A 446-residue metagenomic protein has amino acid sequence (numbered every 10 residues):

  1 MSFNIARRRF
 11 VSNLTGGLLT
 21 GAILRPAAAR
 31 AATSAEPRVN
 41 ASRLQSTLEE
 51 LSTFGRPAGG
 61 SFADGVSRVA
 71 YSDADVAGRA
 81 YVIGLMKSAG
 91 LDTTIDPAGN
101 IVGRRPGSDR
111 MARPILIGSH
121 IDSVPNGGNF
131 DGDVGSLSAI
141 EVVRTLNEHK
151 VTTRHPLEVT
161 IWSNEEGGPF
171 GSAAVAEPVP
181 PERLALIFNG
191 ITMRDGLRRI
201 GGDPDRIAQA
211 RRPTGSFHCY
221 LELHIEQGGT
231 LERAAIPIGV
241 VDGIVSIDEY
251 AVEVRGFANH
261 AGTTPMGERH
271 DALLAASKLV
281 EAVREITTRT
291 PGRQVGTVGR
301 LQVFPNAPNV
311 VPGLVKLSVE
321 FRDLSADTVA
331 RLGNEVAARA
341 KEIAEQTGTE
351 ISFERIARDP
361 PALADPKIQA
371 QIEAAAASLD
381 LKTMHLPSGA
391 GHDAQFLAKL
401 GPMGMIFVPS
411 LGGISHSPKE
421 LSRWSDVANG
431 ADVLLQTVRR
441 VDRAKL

Functional and structural regions predicted by a protein language model:
S2-L18: N-terminal secretory signal peptides and thylakoid transit peptides that target proteins across membranes
T33-S72, D359, I414-H416: N-terminal capping segment at the start of a domain
A35, G167-G168, A173-D327: Midchain, well-structured core segments that form catalytic/ion-binding scaffolds
A41, T47-E49, F54-P57, G118-S119 (+2 more regions): Zn-dependent metallopeptidase/amidohydrolase metal-coordination segment
G59-P106: A non-catalytic alpha/beta surface segment that caps or lines the substrate-entry region of metallo-dependent hydrolase
S67-Y71, G299-N306, S318-L324, E350-Q369 (+1 more regions): A short beta-alpha structural unit
I83, D242-I244, H260, T264-T290 (+3 more regions): His/Asp/Glu-rich mid-to-C-terminal helical/loop segments that flank catalytic regions of hydrolases
I117, N126-E165, Y250-V254, P265-I286 (+3 more regions): Alpha-helical metal-binding/catalytic segments enriched in His/Glu/Asp
